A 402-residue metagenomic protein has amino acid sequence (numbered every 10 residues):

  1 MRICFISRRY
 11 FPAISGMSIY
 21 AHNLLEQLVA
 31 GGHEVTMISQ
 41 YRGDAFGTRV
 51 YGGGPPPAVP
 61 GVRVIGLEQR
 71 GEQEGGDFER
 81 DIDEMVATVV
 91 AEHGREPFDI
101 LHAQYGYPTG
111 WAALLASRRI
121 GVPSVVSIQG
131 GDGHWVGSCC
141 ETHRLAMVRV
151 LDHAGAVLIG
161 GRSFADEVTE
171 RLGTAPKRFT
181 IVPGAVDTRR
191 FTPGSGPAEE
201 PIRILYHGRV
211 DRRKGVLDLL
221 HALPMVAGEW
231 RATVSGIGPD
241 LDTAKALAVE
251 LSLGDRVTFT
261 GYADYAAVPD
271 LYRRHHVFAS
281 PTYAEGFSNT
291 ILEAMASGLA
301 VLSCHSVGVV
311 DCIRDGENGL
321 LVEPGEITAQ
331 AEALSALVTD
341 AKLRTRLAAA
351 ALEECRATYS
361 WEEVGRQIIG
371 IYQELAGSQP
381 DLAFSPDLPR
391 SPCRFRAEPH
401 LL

Functional and structural regions predicted by a protein language model:
M1-G53, F384, P389, C393-L402: N-terminal subdomain of nucleotide-sugar transferases
I19, I202, Y206-G228, P239-K245 (+1 more regions): A conserved mid-protein helix/loop that constitutes part of the nucleotide-sugar donor-binding site
Y41, S163, A185: Carbohydrate-associated surface elements
Y262-A263, D270-H275: Short alpha-helical donor nucleotide-sugar binding micro-motif in glycosyltransferases
Y283: Aromatic "clamp/platform" in nucleotide-sugar-dependent glycosyltransferases that forms part of the donor/acceptor
A300-S303: Short hydrophobic beta-strand element within catalytic cores of glycosyltransferases and related nucleotide-activated
D315-G316, L320-I327, A336-K342: Conserved acidic donor-binding segment of nucleotide-sugar-dependent glycosyltransferases
A329, A336, L343-T358, Q367-I369: A short, well-ordered alpha-helix in the C-terminal region of glycosyltransferases
